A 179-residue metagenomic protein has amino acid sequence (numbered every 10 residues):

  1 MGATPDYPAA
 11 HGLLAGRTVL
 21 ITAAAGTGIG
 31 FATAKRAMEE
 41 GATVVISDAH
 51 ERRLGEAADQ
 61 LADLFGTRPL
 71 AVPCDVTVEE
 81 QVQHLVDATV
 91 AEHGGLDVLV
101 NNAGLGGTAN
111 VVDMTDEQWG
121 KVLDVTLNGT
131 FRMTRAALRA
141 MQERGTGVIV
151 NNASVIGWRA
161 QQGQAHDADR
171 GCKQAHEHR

Functional and structural regions predicted by a protein language model:
Y7, H11-V45: Canonical Rossmann dinucleotide-binding motif of NAD(H)/NADP(H)-dependent dehydrogenases/reductases, specifically
L14-A15, L64-R68, A88-L99, G107 (+2 more regions): A glycine-rich helix->loop->beta "capping" turn within Rossmann-like NAD(P)(H)-dependent oxidoreductase domains
E40-E56: Conserved glycine-rich Rossmann-like NAD(P)H-binding loop of the short-chain dehydrogenase/reductase
E51-R52, P73-L85, D116-E117: The beta1-alpha1 cofactor-binding region of Rossmann-like NAD(H)/NADP(H)-dependent oxidoreductases
N110-V111, Q118-L123: Substrate-binding pocket helix/loop in short-chain dehydrogenase/reductase
T134-R135: A short, exposed helix-loop element centered on a Lys and neighboring polar residues
S154: Residue(s) in the substrate-gating loop at a strand-loop-helix junction that position the organic substrate next
